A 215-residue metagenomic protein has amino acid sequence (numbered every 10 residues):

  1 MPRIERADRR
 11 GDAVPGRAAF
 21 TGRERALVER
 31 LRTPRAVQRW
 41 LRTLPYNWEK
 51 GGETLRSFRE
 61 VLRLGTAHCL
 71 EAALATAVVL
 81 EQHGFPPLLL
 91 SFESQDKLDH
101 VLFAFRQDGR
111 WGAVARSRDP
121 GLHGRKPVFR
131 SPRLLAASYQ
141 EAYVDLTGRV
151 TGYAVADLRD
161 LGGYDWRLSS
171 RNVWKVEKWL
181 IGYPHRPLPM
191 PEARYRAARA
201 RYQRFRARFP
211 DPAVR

Functional and structural regions predicted by a protein language model:
P2-R215: A structural boundary/capping signal
